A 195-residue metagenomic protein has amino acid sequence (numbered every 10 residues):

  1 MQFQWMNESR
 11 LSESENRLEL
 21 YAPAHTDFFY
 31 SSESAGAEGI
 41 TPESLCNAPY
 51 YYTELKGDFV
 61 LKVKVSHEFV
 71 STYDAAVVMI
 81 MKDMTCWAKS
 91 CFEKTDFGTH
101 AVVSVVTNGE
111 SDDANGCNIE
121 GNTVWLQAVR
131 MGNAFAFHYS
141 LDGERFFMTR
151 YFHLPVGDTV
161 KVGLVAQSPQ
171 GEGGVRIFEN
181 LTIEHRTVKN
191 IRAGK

Functional and structural regions predicted by a protein language model:
M1-K195: Extracellular glycan-recognition regions
